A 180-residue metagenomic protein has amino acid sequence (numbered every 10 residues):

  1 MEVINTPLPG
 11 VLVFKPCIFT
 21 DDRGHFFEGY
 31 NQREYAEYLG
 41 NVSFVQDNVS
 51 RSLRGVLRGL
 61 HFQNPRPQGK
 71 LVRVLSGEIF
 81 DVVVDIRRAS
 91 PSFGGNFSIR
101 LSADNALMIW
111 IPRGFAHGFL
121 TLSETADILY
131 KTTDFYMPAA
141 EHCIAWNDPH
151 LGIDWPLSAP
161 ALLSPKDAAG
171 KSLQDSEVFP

Functional and structural regions predicted by a protein language model:
M1-L107, S123-T125, T132-P180: Non-catalytic, conserved peripheral segments adjacent to functional cores
I109, H117-L122: Short beta-strand His + acidic residue motifs that chelate non-heme Fe in jelly-roll/DSBH and cupin folds
